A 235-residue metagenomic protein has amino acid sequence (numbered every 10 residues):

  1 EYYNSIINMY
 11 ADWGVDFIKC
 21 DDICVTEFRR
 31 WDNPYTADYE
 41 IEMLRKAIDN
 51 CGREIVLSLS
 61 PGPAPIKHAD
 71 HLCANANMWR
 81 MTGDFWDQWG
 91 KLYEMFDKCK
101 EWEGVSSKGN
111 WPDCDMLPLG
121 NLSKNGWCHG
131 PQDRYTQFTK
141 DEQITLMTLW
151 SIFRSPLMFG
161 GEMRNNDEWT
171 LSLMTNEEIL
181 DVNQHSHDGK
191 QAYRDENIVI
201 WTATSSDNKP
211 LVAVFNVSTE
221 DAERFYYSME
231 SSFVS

Functional and structural regions predicted by a protein language model:
E1-R29, L44-R45, D49-C51, S58-P61: Substrate-binding cleft of carbohydrate-active enzyme catalytic domains
Y2-S5, T36-Y39, M43, A74 (+2 more regions): Extracytoplasmic/secreted proteins, especially bacterial periplasmic and envelope-associated proteins
F17, D22-E27, G62-I66, F85-W86 (+2 more regions): Solvent-exposed loop/turn segments at secondary-structure junctions within structured extracellular/periplasmic domains
C20, T26-Y39, I66-D70, A222-E223: Extracytoplasmic/secreted cell-surface and envelope-processing proteins
A47-E54, D221, V234-S235: Secondary-structure transition/capping motifs at alpha-helix termini and the adjoining loop/turn into the next element
D49-E162: Glycan-recognition surfaces
I144, W150-F153, M158-G160, R194-V234: Carbohydrate-binding surface patches
T145-R194: Catalytic cores of secreted or luminal carbohydrate-active enzymes
